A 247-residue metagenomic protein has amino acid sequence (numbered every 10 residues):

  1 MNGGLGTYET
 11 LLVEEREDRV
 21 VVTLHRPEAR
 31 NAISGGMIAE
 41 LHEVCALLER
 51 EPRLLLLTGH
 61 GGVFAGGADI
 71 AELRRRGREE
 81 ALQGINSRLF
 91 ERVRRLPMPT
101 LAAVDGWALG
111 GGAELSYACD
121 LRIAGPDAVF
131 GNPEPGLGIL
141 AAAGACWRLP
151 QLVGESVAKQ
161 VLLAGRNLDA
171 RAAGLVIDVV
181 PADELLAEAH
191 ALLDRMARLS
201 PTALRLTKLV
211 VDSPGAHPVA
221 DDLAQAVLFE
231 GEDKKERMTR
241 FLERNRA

Functional and structural regions predicted by a protein language model:
M1-H60: Conserved CoA-thioester-binding segment of acyl-CoA-metabolizing enzymes
N2-Y8, M238-A247: Terminal low-complexity tails and localization/encapsulation signals of metabolic enzymes
E51, G59-R92, A108, G138 (+1 more regions): Glycine- (often His-adjacent) and acidic-residue-rich active-site loop that binds/positions the CoA thioester
L89-R95, A103, L109-L162, E188 (+1 more regions): CoA-thioester-processing core
I123-A128, V176-V219, E232: C-terminal long alpha-helix characteristic of the crotonase
G165-A172: Acidic, divalent-metal-coordinating active-site segment for phosphoryl/phosphodiester hydrolysis, typified by short
A220, L228-L242: Intrinsically disordered, low-complexity segments enriched in small/flexible residues
